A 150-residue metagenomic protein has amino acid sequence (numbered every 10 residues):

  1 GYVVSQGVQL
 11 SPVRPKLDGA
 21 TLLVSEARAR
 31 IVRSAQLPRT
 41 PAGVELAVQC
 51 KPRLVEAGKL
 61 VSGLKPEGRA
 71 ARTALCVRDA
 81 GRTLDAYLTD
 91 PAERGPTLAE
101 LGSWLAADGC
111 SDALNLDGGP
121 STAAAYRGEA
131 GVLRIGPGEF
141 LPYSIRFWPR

Functional and structural regions predicted by a protein language model:
G1-R150: Gly/Ser/Thr/Pro-rich low-complexity, intrinsically disordered segments
